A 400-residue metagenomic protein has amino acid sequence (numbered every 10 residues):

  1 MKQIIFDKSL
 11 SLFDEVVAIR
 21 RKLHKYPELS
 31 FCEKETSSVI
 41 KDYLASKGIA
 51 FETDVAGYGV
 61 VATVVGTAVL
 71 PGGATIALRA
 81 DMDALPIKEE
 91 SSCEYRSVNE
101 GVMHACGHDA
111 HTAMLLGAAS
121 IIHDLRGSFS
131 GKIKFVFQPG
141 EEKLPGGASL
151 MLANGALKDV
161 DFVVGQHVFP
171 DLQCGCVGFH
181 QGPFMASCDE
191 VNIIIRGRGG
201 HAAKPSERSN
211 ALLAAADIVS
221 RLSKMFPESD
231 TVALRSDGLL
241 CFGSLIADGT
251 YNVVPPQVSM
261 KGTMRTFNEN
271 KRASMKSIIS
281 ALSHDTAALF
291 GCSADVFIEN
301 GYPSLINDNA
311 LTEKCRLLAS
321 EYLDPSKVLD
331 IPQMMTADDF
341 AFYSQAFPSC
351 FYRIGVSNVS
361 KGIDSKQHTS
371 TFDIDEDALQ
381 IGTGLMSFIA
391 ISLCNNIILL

Functional and structural regions predicted by a protein language model:
M1-H104, A113-L116, S120-F129: Acidic/His- and Gly-rich active-site-bordering loop/insert found across diverse amide/peptide-bond hydrolases
M1-R21, P27, D124, S128 (+4 more regions): N-terminal hydrophobic/helix-forming segments and targeting peptides
L23, L78, H108, F135 (+7 more regions): Divalent metal-coordination and catalytic microenvironments
H24-Y26, H104, H108-H111, H167 (+2 more regions): Histidine-centered active-site/metal-ligand motif
V60, L85-I87, S91-M103, A110 (+3 more regions): Histidine/acidic-residue-rich, glycine-tolerant segments that coordinate divalent metal ions
V64, I195-G197, M264: Hydrophobic beta-strand positions in extracellular immunoglobulin-like domains
A77-R79, K88, V191-I193, F351-S357: Non-cysteine beta-strand/loop elements that form the S-adenosyl-L-methionine
A216-L400: Metal-dependent amide/peptide-bond hydrolase catalytic core, centered on the "pita-bread" metallohydrolase fold
